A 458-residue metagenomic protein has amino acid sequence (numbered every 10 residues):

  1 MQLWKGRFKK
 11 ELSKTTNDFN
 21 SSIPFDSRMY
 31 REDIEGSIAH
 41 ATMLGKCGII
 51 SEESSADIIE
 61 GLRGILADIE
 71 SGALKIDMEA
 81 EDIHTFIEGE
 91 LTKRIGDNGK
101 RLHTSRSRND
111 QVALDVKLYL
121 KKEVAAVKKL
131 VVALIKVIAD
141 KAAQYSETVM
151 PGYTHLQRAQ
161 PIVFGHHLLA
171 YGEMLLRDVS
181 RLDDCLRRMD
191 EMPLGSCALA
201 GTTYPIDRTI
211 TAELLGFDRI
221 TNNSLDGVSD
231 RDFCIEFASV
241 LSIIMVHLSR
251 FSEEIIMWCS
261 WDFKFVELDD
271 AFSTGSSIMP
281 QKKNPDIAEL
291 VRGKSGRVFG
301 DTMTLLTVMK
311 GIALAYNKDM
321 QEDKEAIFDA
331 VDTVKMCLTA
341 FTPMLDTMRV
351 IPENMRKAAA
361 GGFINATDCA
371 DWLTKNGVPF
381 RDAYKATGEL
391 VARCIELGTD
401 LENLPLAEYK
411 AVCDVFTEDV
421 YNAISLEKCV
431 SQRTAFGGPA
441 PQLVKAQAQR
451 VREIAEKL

Functional and structural regions predicted by a protein language model:
M1-G201, I206-E213, T274-G275, D286 (+3 more regions): A helix-coil-helix interface module used to build multimeric assemblies and to scaffold catalytic/cofactor sites
M1-G36, D97-N98, M279-L458: Glycine-rich cofactor/substrate-binding loops
H40, G61, I65-D68, E90 (+19 more regions): Generic, well-ordered alpha-helical scaffold segments in large soluble proteins
H40-I50, Y119, H166, I235-I243 (+1 more regions): Short, well-ordered beta-strand elements within core beta-sheets of diverse protein domains
E53-S54, P151, T221, D382 (+1 more regions): A generic structural-conservation signal
D57-E60, L225-D230, A386-L390, S425-K428: Short linear loop/turn motifs
K128, A143, P151, Q157-G311 (+3 more regions): Charged, flexible cofactor/metal-binding loops and thiol motifs
